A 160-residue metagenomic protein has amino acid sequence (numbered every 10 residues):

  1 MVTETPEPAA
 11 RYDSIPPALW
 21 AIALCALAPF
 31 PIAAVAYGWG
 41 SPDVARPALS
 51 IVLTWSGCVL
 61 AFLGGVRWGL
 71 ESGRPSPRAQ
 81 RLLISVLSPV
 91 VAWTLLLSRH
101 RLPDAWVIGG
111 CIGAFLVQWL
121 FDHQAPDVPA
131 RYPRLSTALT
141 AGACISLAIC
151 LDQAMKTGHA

Functional and structural regions predicted by a protein language model:
M1-I15: Short, Lys/Arg-rich, polar N-terminal cytosolic tail immediately upstream of the first transmembrane signal-anchor
I15-G38, T140-L147: The first (N-terminal) embedded transmembrane alpha-helix
L24-P31, I51-L97: Core segments of alpha-helical transmembrane spans in multipass integral membrane proteins
A36-L49: Short, hydrophobic transmembrane alpha-helix segments
C58-V59, I112-H123: Alpha-helical transmembrane segments and their membrane-interface exit regions
L96-F115: Transmembrane helix-loop-helix
D122-C144: Interfacial loop-to-transmembrane junctions
I149-A160: Juxtamembrane boundary at the C-terminal end of a transmembrane helix
